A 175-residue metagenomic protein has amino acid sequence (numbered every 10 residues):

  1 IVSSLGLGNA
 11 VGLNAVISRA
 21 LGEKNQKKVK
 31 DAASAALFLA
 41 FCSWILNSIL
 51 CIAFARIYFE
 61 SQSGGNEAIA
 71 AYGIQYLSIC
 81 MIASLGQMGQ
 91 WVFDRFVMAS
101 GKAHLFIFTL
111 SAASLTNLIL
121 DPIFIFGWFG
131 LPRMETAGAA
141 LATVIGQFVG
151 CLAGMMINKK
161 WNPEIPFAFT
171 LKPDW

Functional and structural regions predicted by a protein language model:
I1-I49, Q87-G101, F106: Small-residue-rich hydrophobic transmembrane alpha-helices
I1-V2, E67-Y72, T136-A137, L141: Interfacial/gating helices of multi-pass transporter permease domains
I17, L21-G22, V29, Y58 (+8 more regions): Hydrophobic/aromatic residues within transmembrane alpha-helices of membrane transport systems, especially the TMDs
F38-C42, L46, I82, F108-L115 (+2 more regions): Hydrophobic residues within alpha-helical transmembrane segments of multi-pass solute transporters/permease subunits
L39, I45-I57, S61, I79 (+3 more regions): Membrane-embedded alpha-helical segments of multi-pass transporters/permeases
E67-V92: Alpha-helical transmembrane segments of multi-pass membrane proteins
S114-C151: Membrane-interface helix-loop junctions in multi-pass transport and translocation proteins
T136, A140-T143, M155-W175: Interhelical loop/hinge segments that connect adjacent transmembrane helices in multipass membrane
